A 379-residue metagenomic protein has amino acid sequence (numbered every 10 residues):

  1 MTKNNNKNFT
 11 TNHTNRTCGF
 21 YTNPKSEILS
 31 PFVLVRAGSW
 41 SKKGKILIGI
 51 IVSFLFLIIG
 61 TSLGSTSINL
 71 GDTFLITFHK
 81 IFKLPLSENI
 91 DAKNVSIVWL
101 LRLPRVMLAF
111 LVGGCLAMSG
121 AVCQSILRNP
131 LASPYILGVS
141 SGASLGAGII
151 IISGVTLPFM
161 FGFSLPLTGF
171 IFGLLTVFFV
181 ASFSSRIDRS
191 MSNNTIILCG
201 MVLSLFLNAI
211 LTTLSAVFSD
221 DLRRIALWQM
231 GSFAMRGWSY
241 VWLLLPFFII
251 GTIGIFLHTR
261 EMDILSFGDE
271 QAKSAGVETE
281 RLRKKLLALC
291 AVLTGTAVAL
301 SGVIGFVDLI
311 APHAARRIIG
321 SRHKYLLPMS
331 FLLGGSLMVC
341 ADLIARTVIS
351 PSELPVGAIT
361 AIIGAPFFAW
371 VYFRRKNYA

Functional and structural regions predicted by a protein language model:
M1-N8: N-terminal acidic, proline/glycine-rich, low-complexity intrinsically disordered segments
K3, G19-Y21, K25-A379: Alpha-helical transmembrane segments in inner-membrane proteins
N8-T11, F20: Non-catalytic effector/regulatory segments
T10-N15, S26-I28: Short, basic, low-complexity termini and linkers enriched in Ser/Thr/Gly/Pro that act as targeting/leader peptides
